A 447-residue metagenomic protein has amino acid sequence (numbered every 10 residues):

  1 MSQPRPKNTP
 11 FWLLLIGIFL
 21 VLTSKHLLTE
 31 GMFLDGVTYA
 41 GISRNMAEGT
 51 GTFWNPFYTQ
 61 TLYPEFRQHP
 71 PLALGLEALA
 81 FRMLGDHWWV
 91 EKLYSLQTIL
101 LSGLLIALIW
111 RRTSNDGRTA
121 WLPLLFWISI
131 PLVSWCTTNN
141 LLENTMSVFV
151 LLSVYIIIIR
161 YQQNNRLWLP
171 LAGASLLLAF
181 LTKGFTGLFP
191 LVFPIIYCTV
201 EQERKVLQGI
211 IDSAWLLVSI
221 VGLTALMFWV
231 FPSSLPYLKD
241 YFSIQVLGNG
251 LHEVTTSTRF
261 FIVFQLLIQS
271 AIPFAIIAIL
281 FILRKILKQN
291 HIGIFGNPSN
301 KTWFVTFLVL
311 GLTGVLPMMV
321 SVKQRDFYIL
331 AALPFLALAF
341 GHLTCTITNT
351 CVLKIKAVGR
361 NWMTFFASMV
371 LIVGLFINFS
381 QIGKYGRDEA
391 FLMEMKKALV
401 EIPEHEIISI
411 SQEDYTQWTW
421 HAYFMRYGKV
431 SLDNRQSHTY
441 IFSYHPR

Functional and structural regions predicted by a protein language model:
L20-L22, A40-E65, L72-G75, L79: Extracytosolic helix-loop segments that constitute the early lumenal/periplasmic catalytic or substrate-binding loops
I42-N45, L178, G187-N300, L312-V322: Transmembrane-lumen/periplasm boundary regions of multi-pass, lipid-linked membrane glycan transferases
P71-G75, L84-L101, C136-N140: Loop-to-helix entry region of an early transmembrane alpha helix in multi-pass inner-membrane enzymes
L93-S114, L152: Transmembrane-helix motifs of polytopic, lipid-linked glycan transferases
R111-R118, S153-L169, A179, T344: Membrane-interface transmembrane helices that cradle and orient dolichyl/undecaprenyl
L132-M146: Short acidic/glycine- and proline-prone juxtamembrane loop motifs at membrane-interface regions of multi-pass membrane
V322-V352: Hydrophobic/aromatic-rich transmembrane helices and adjacent perimembrane loops
G374-R447: Short periplasmic/luminal acceptor-recognition loop of GT-C membrane glycosyltransferases, typified by
